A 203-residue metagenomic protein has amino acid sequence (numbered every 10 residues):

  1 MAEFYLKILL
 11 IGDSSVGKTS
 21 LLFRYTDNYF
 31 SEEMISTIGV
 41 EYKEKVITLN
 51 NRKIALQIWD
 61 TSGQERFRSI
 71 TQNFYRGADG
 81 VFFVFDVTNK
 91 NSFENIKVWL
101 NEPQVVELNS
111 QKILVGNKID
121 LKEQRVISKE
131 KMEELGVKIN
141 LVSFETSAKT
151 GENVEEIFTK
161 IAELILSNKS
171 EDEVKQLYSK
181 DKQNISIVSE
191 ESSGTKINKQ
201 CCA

Functional and structural regions predicted by a protein language model:
M1-S15, T19, L49-K53, L108-A203: Conserved P-loop small GTPase signature centered on TRAFAC-class small GTPases
L22-F23: Post-Walker A alpha-helix
T26-K53: Switch I (effector-binding) loop of TRAFAC-class P-loop GTPase G-domains
K43, R68-N73: Conserved alpha-helical scaffold flanking the Walker A/P-loop in AAA+ ATPase domains
T48-N51, Q72-G77, Q104-L108: Conserved catalytic network of the ASCE P-loop NTPase/AAA+ motor domain
I54-F67: Switch II (G3) loop of P-loop NTPases
Q57-W59, F85, W99-N101: WD40-repeat beta-propellers
A78-K97, E107-S110, I119-V126, K149: Conserved Switch II/interswitch segment of TRAFAC-class P-loop GTPases
